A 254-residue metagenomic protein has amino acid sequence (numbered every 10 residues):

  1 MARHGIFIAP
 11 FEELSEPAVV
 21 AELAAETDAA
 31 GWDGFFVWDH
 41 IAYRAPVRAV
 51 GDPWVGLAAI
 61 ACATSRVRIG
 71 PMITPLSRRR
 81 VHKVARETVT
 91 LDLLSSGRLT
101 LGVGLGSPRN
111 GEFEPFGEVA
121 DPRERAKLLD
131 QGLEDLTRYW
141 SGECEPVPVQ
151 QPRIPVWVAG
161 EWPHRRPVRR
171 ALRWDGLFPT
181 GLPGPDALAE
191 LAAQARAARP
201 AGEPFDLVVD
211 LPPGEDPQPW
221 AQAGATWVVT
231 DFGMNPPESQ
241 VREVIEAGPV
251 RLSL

Functional and structural regions predicted by a protein language model:
M1-L254: Active-site-adjacent structural elements that line small-molecule/cofactor binding pockets in enzymes
